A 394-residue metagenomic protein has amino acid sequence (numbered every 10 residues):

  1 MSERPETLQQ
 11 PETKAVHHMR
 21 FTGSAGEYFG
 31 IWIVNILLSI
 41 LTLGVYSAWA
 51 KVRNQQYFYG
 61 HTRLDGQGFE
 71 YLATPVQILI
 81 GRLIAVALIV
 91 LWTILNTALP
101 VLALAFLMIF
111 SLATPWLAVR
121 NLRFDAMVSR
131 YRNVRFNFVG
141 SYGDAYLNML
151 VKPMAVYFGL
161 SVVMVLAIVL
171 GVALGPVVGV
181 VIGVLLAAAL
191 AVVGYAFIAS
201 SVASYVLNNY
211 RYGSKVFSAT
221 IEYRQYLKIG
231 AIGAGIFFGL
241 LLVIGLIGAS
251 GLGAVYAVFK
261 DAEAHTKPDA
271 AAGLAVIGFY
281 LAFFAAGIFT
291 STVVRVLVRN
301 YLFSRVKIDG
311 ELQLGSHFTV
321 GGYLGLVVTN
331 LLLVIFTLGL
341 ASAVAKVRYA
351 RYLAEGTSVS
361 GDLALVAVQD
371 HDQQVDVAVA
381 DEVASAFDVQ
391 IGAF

Functional and structural regions predicted by a protein language model:
S2, A234, F279-F394: Intrinsically disordered cytosolic tails
E3-Y28, W32-M164, I168, A191-A203: Transmembrane-helix bundle segments that line or gate the permeation/cavity pathway in multi-pass membrane proteins
A25, T74-A87, G140-G159, A219-L240 (+1 more regions): Loop-to-transmembrane boundary segments
W49-Y57, L102, L117-R130, G194-R211 (+3 more regions): Juxtamembrane/interface segments at transmembrane-helix termini
Y59-G68, L72, F124-Y142, S204-Y226 (+2 more regions): Juxtamembrane inter-helical linkers in multi-pass membrane proteins
V90-F110, L160-A191, L241-S291, K346 (+2 more regions): Membrane-helix interface segments in multi-pass membrane proteins
T114-R123, K152-P153, A187, A191-Y195 (+4 more regions): Hydrophobic alpha-helical transmembrane segments of membrane proteins
V134-R135, L147-A257: Generic multipass alpha-helical transmembrane bundles of integral membrane proteins
